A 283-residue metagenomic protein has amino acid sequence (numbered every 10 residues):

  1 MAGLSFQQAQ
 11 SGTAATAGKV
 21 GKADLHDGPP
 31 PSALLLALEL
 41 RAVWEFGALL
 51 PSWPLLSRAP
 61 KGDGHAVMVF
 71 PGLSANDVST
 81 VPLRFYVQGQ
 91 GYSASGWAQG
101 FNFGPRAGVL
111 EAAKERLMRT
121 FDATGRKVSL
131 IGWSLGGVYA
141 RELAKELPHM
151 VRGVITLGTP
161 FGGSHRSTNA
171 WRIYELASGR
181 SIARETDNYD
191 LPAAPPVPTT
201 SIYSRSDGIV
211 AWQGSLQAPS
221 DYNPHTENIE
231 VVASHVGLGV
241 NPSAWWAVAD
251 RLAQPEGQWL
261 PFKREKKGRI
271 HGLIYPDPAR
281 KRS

Functional and structural regions predicted by a protein language model:
M1-M68, T80, F85, Q90 (+2 more regions): Flexible, membrane-associating and regulatory peripheral segments of lipid-active enzymes
A17-A23, W44-L50, S57-P60, G64 (+9 more regions): Residue-level signal for well-ordered alpha-helical segments
D24, L56-S57, L117, L143 (+2 more regions): Hydrophobic alpha-helical segments, principally membrane-spanning helices and signal/leader peptides
W44-P54, L117, F121, A177-S181 (+1 more regions): Generic secondary-structure transition motif, activating predominantly at the C-termini of alpha-helices
A48, V109, V240, A244: Soluble or luminal CAZymes and related metallo-dependent hydrolases
H65-V78, P82, Y86-V197, I202 (+1 more regions): Serine-dependent carboxylesterase/thioesterase catalytic core of lipase-like alpha/beta-hydrolase/SGNH enzymes
K145-S283: Helical cap/lid subdomain of alpha/beta-hydrolase-fold lipid enzymes that gates access to the catalytic pocket
